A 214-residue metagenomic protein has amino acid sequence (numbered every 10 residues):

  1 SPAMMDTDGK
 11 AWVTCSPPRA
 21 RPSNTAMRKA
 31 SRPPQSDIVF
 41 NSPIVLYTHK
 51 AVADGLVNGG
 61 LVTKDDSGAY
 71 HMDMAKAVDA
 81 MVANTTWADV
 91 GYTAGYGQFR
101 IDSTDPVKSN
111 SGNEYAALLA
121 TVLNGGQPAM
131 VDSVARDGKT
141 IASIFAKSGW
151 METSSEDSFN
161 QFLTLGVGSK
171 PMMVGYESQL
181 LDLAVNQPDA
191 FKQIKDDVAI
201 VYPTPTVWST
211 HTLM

Functional and structural regions predicted by a protein language model:
S1-Y96: N-terminal segment of the mature folded domain
G9, S16-R19, V39, K108-G112 (+5 more regions): Solvent-exposed, acidic/flexible segments
F40-S42, G97, Y115, S169 (+2 more regions): Residues that flank catalytic or metal-binding motifs in active/ligand-binding sites
V45-V52, D105, S209-M214: A bilobed periplasmic-binding-protein/Venus flytrap-type ligand-binding module shared by bacterial periplasmic
A53, P106-K108, S178-L181, V207: Short, solvent-exposed loop/turn segments at secondary-structure junctions
K64-V90, Y96-G112, L118-A135, S148: Short beta-strand->loop
E114-A199: Ligand-binding pocket segment of bilobal, Venus flytrap-like solute-binding proteins
Q193-M214: Extracytoplasmic/periplasmic substrate-recognition and gating elements
